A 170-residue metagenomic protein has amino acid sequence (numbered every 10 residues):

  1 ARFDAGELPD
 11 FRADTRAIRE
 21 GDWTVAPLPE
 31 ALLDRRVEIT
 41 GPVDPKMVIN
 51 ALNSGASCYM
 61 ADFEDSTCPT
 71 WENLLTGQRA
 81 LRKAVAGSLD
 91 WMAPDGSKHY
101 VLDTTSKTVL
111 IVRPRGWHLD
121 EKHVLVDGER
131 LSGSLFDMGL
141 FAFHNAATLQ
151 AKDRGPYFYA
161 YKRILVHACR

Functional and structural regions predicted by a protein language model:
F3-F11, M60-T76, A160: Glycine-rich, proline-tolerant flexible connector loops at the mouths of alpha/beta enzymes
P9-G21, P29, I39-V43, N50 (+3 more regions): Conserved alpha/beta-domain cores
T24: Conserved mixed alpha/beta core segments that line enzyme active sites in large multi-domain catalysts
D34-R35: Conserved N-terminal beta1-alpha1 strand-loop-helix module at the mouth
V43-K46, S66: Short acidic loop-to-helix transition motifs that present clustered carboxylates
G55-C58: Glycine-enriched alpha-helix->loop->beta-strand junction motifs that scaffold or abut catalytic
W71, L75-G87: Active-site-surrounding "flap" and adjacent substrate/cofactor-binding loops of secreted or lumenal enzymes, prototyped
